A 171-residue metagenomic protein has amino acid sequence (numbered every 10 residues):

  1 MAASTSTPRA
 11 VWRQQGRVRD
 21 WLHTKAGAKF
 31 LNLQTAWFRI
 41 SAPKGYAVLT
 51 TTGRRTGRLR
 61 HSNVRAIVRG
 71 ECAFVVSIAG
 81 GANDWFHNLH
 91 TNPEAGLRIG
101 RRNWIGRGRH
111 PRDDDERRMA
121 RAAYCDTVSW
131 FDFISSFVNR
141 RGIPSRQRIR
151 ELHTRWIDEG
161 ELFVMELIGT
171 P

Functional and structural regions predicted by a protein language model:
M1-I40: Extreme N-terminal tail/first-helix region
A2-R13, G80-L162, I168: Short, structured beta-strand-loop surface elements
R39, R65, T154-R155: Short secondary-structure boundary/capping segments
I40-P43, E159: A short, polar/charged loop/turn motif at coil->beta-strand junctions and beta-hairpin connectors
K44-A79: Short beta-strand segments
A47, V64, A73, A95 (+2 more regions): A broad, low-specificity signal marking well-ordered, structured residues that form hydrophobic/aromatic
T51-T56, I99, L167-G169: Short acidic, glycine-rich loop/turn motifs
R69-E71, R102, T170: Short strand-connecting beta-turns/loops that link adjacent beta-strands
